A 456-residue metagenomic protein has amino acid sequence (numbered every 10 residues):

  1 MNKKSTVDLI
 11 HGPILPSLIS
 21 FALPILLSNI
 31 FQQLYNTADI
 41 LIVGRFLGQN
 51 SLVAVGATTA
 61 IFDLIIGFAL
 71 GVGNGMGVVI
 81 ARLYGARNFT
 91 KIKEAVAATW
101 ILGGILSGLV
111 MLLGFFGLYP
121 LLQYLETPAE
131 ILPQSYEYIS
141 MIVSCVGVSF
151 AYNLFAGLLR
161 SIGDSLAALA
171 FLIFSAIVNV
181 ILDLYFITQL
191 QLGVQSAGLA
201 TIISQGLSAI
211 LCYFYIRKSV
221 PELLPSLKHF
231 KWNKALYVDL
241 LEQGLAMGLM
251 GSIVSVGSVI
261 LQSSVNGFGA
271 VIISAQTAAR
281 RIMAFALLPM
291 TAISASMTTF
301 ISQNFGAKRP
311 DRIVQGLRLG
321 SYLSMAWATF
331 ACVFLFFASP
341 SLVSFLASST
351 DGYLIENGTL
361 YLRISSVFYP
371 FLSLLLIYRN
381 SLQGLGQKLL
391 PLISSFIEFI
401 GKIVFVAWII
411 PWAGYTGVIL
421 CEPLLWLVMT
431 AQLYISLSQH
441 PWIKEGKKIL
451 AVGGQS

Functional and structural regions predicted by a protein language model:
M1-A22, I80-C145, Q191-L245, I301-V367 (+1 more regions): Short alpha-helical transmembrane segments in multi-pass integral membrane proteins
H11, L15-L34, A38, I61-F68 (+7 more regions): Residue-level signal for short hydrophobic patches within transmembrane helices of multi-pass membrane transporters
S20-D39, M141, Y152, S175 (+4 more regions): Transmembrane helical elements of multi-pass membrane transporters/channels
I30, L34-V53, L122-A129, Y185-L192 (+4 more regions): Helix-terminus/linker motif at the lipid-water interface of multi-pass membrane proteins
V43-D63, A129-Q134, V194-Q195, L236-Q243 (+5 more regions): Interfacial/gating helices of multi-pass transporter permease domains
L52-L112, S149-A168, Q276-S339, L372-G386 (+1 more regions): Small-residue-rich hydrophobic transmembrane alpha-helices
G73, M141-R160, A168-A176, A197-C212 (+4 more regions): Short runs within selected transmembrane alpha-helices of multi-pass transporters and secretion channels
G114, G157, D183, C212-I216 (+7 more regions): Structural signal for membrane-spanning alpha-helices in multi-pass inner-membrane proteins, emphasizing helix cores
